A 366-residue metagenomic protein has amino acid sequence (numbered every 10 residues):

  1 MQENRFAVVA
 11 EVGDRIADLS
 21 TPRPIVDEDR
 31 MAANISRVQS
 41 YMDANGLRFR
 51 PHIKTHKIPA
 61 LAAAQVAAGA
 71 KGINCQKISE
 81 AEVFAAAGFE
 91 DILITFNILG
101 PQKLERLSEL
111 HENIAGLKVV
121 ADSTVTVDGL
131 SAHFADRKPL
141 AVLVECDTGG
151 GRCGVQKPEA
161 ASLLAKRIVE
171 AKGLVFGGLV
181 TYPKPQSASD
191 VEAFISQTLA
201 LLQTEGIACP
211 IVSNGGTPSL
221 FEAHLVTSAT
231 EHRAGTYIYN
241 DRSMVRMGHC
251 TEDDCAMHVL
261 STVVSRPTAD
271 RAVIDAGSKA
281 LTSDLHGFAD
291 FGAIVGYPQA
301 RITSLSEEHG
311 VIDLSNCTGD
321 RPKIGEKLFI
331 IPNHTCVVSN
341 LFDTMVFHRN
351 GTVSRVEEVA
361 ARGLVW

Functional and structural regions predicted by a protein language model:
A7-V26: Generic N-terminal amphipathic, Lys/Arg-enriched alpha-helix
M31, K54, F84, V144 (+5 more regions): Conserved, mostly hydrophobic/aromatic
R48, T204-I211, S339-F342: Flexible, glycine/charged-enriched surface loops at secondary-structure junctions
H52-Q186: Active-site-proximal beta-alpha core segment in soluble small-molecule metabolic enzymes
H133-A135, L140-A141, D147-T251: Active-site loop/helix belt of alpha/beta enzymes
P218-Y297: Active-site loop ensemble at the mouth of alpha/beta enzyme cores that anchors a bound cofactor
D270, I274-W366: C-terminal accessory subdomain/extension
